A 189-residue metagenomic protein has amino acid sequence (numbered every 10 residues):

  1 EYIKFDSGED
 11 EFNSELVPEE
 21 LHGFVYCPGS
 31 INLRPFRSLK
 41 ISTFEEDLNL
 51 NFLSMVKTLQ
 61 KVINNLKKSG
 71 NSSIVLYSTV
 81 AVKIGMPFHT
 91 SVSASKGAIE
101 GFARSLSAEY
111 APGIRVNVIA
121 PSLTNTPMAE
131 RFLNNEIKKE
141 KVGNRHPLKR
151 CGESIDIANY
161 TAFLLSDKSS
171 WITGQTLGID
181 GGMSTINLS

Functional and structural regions predicted by a protein language model:
P35-F36, K40-L48, K138, V142: Substrate-binding pocket helix/loop in short-chain dehydrogenase/reductase
L39, G85-S93, S105: Active-site loop-to-helix junction immediately N-terminal to the catalytic Tyr of the SDR YXXXK motif in Rossmann-fold
L59, S95, A103: Active-site helix of classical SDR
N64, S107-P112, S170: Alpha-helical segment proximal to the catalytic Tyr-Lys
T79: Residue(s) in the substrate-gating loop at a strand-loop-helix junction that position the organic substrate next
H146-I157: A conserved structural motif in NAD(P)-dependent oxidoreductases
A162, T173-S189: Short C-terminal tail/terminal secondary-structure segment of NAD(P)H-dependent dehydrogenase/reductase domains
